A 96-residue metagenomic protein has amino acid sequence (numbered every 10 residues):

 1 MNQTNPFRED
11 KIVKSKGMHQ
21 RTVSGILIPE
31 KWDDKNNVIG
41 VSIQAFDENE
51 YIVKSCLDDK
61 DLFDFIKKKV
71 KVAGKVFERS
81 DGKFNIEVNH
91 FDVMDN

Functional and structural regions predicted by a protein language model:
M1-N96: OB-fold and OB-like single-stranded nucleic-acid-recognition modules and their adjacent interaction interfaces
